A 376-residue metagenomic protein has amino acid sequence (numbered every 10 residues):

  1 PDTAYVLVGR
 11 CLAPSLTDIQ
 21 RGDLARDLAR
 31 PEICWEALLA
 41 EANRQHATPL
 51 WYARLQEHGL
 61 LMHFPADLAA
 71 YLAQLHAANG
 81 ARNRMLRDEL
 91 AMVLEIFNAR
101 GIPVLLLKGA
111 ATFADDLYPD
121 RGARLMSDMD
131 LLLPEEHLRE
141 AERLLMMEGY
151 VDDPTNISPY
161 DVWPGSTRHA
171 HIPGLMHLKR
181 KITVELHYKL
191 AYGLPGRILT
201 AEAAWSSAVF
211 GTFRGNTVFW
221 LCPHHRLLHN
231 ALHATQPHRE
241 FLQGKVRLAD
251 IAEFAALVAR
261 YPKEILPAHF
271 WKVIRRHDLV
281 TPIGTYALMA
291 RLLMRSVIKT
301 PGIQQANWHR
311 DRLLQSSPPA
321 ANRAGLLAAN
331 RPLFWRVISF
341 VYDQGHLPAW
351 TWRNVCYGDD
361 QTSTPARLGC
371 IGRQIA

Functional and structural regions predicted by a protein language model:
P1-S127, L133-A376: Conserved NTP-donor binding/palm subdomain of two-metal-ion nucleotidyltransferases/polymerases, i.e., the charged
